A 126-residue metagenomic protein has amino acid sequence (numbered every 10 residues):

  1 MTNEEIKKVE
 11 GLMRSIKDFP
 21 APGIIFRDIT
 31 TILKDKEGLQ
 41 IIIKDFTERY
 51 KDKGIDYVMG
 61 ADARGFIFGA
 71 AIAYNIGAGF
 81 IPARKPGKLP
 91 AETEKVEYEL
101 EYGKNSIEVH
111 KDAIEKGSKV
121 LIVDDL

Functional and structural regions predicted by a protein language model:
M1-L126: PRPP-associated nucleotide enzymes
